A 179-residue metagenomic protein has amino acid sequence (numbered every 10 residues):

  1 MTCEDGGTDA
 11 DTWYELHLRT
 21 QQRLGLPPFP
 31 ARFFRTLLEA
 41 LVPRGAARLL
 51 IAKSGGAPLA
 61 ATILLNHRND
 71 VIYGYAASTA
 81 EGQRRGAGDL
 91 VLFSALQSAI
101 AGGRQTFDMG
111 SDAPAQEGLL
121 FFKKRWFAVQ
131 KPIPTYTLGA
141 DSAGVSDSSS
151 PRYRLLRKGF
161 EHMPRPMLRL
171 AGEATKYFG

Functional and structural regions predicted by a protein language model:
M1-R84: A conserved beta-strand-loop-helix scaffold within acyl/acetyltransferase catalytic domains
W13, A87-V91, R104: Short amphipathic alpha-helical coupling segments at ligand-binding clamshell hinges and other catalytic/signaling
Q83-Q97: Conserved acetyl-CoA-binding loop-helix of GNAT-fold acetyltransferases
R104-Q105, M109-G179: Active-site/acyl-donor-binding loops of N-acyltransferases
